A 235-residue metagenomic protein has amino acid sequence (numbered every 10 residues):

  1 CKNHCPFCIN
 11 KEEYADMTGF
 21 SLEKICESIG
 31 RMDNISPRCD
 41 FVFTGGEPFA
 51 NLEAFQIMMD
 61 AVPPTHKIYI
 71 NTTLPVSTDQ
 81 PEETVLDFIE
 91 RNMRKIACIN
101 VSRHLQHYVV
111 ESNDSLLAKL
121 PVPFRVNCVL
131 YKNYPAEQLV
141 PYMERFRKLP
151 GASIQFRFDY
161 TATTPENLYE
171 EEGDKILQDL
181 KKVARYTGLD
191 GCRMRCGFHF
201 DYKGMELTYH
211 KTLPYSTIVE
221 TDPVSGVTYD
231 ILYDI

Functional and structural regions predicted by a protein language model:
C1-K2, P64: Short polar catalytic/cofactor-binding loops
K2-E12: Local cysteine-cluster metal-coordination motifs and their immediate loop/turn environment, predominantly Fe-S cluster
N10-L22, I35-N51, P64-P81, M93-S112 (+2 more regions): Core AdoMet radical
D16-T18, T78-E83, T163-D174: Short, flexible/disordered intra-domain loops and linkers
E23-D33: Short microdomains enriched in Cys/His and/or Lys/Arg
M32-N34, V62-P63, L86-R94, N113-P121 (+1 more regions): Acidic (Asp/Glu)-rich catalytic clusters
E53-D60, T78-R91, V110-L116, A136-M143: Distinct, well-ordered alpha-helical segments
R103-V224, Y233-D234: Radical SAM enzyme [4Fe-4S]-AdoMet core and its adjacent flexible, acidic and glycine-rich loops/tails across
